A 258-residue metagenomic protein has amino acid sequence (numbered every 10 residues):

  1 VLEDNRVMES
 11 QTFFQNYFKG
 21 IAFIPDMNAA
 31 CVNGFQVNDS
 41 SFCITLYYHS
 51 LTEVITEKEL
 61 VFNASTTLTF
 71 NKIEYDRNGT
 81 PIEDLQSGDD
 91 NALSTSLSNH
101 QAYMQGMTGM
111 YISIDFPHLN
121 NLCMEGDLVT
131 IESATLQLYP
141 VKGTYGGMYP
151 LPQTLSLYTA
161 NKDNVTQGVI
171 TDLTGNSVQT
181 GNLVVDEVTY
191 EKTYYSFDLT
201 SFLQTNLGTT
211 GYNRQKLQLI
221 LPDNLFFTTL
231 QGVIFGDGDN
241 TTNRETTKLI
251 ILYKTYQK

Functional and structural regions predicted by a protein language model:
V1-K258: Secreted, disulfide-rich extracellular signaling modules
